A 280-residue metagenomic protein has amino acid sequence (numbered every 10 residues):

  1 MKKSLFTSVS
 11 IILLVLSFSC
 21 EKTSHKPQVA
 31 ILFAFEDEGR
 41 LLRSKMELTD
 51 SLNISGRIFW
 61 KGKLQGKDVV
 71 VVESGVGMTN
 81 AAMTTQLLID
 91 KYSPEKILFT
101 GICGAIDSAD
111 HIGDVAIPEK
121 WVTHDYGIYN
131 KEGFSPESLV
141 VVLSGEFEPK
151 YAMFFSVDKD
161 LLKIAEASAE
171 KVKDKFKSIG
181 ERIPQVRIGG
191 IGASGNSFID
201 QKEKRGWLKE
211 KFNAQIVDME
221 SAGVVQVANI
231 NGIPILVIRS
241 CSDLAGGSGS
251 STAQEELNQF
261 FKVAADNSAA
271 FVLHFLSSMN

Functional and structural regions predicted by a protein language model:
M1-V9: Bacterial N-terminal signal peptides that target proteins for export
I12-P27: Bacterial Sec-dependent signal peptides at the C-terminal "C-region" and cleavage site
H25-V29, S51-N280: Glycine-rich phosphate- or other oxyanion-binding loops that anchor nucleotides, phosphorylated ligands
F35: Gly/serine-rich nucleotide phosphate-binding loop at the start of the catalytic core of nucleotide/ADP-ribose-handling
K45-T49: Short Gly/aromatic-enriched secondary-structure transition segments
